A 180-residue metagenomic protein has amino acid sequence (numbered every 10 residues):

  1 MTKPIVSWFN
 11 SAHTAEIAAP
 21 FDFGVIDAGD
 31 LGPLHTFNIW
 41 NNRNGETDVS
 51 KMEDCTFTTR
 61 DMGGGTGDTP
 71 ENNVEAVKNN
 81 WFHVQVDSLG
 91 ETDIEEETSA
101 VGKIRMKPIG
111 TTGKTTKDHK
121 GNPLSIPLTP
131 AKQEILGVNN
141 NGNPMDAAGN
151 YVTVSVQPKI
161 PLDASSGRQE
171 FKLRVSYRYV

Functional and structural regions predicted by a protein language model:
M1-A15, I26, L162, G167 (+1 more regions): Short, polar/proline-rich extracytoplasmic segments that appear immediately after membrane translocation
K3-M62: Beta-sheet-dominated interaction scaffolds and their linkers
S7-N10, N44-Y151: Surface-exposed binding patches on compact interaction domains or structured appendages
I17-V25, I135-G142, Q157-K159: Short structured motifs
F21, S50-M52, G65, P70 (+1 more regions): Generic detector of ordered, mature protein regions
P33-N44, G149-V180: C-terminal, structured domain-capping segment
